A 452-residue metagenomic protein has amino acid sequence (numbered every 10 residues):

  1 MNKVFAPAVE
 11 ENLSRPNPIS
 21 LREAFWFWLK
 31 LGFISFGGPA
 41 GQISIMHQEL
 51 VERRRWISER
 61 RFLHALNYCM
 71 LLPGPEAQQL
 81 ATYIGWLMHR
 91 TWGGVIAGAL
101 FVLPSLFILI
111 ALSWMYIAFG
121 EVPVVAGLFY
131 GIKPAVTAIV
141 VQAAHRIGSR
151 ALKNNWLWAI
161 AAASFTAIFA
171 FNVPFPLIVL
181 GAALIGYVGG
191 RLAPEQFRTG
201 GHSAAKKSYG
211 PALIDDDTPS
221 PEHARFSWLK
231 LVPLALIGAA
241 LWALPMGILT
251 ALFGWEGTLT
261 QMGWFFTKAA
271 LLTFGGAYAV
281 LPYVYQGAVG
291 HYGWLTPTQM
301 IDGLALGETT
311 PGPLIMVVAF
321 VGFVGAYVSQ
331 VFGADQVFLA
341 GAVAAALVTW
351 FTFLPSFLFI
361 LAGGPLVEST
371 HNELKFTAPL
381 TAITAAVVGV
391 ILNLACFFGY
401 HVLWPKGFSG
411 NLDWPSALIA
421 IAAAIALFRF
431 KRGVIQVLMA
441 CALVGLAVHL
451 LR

Functional and structural regions predicted by a protein language model:
M1-L72, E76, Y83-T310, L314-R452: Multi-pass membrane proteins that catalyze or facilitate reactions on polyprenyl-/lipid-phosphate substrates and their
